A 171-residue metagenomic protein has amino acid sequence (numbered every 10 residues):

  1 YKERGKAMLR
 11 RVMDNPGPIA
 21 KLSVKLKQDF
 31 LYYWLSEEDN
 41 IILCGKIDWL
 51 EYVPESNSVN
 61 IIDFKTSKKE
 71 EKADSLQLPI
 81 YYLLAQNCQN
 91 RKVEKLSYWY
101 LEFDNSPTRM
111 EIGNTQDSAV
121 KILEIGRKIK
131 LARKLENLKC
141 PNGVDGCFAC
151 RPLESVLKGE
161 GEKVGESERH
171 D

Functional and structural regions predicted by a protein language model:
Y1-F30: A non-catalytic, helix-rich entry segment at domain boundaries
E3-K6, L76-P79, V144-F148: Non-catalytic, well-ordered alpha-helical scaffold segments
K6-D14, L78-Y81, K128-A132, L138-K139: Short amphipathic alpha-helical surface micro-motifs
N15, E37-E38, K65-K69, L131-L138: Short helix-to-loop capping/linker segments positioned immediately adjacent to catalytic or ligand/cofactor-binding
N15, I19-L26, N40, S75-L78 (+4 more regions): General "foldedness" signal
L31-E124: Mg2+/Mn2+-dependent nuclease catalytic core
Q86-D171: Metal-dependent nuclease catalytic regions and adjoining charged, substrate-binding loops involved in nucleic-acid end
